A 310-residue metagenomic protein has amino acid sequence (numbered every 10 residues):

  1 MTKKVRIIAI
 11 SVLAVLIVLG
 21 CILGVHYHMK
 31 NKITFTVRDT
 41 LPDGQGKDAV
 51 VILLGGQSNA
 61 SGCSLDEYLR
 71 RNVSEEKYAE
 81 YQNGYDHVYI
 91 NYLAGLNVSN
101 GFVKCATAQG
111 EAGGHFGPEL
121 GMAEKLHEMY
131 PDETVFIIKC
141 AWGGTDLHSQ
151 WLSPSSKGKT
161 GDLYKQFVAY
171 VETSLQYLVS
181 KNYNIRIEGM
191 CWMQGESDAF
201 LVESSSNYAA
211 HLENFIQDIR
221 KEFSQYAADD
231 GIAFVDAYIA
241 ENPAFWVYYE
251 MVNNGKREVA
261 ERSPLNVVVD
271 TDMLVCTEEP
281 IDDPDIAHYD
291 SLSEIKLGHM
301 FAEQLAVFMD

Functional and structural regions predicted by a protein language model:
M1-L16: N-terminal Sec-pathway targeting helices
V15-H26: Hydrophobic alpha-helical membrane-insertion segments, chiefly the h-region of N-terminal signal peptides
H26-D310: Cell-envelope and extracellular/periplasmic
